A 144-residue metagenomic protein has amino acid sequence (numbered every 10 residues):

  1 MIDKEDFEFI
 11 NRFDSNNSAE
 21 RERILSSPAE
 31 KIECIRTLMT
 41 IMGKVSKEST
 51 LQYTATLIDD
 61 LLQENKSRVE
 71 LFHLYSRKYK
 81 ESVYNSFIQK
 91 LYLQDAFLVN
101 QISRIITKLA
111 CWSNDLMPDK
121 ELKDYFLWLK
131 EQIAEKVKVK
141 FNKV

Functional and structural regions predicted by a protein language model:
M1-T50, Q63-E64, I106: N-terminal "cap/leader" segments of large eukaryotic alpha-helical scaffolds
S27-M39, H73-I88, P118-K130: Core helices of alpha-solenoid repeat scaffolds
L38-E48, N85-F97, W128-F141: Helix-loop junctions that connect tandem helical modules in alpha-solenoid scaffolds
K44, R68, L98, I102 (+2 more regions): Intrinsic disorder/low-complexity flexible regions in very large eukaryotic scaffold/regulatory proteins, enriched
L51-T54, V69, V99, K138-V144: Residue-level detector of extended alpha-helical repeat arrays and alpha-solenoid scaffolds
T54-Q63, I102-S113, L129, V144: Hydrophobic residues within the alpha-helices of tandem HEAT/HEAT-like
A55, D59, K66-S103: Helix-rich alpha-solenoid scaffolding regions
Q63-L71, C111-D119, K138: Flexible helix-coil junctions and inter-repeat linker/turn elements that act as hinges within alpha-solenoid scaffolds
